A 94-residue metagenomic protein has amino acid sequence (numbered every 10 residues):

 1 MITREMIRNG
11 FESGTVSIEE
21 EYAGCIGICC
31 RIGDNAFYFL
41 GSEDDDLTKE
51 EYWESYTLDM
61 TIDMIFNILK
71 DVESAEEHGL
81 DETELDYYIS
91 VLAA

Functional and structural regions predicted by a protein language model:
T3-E21, E82, I89-S90: Short linear interaction motifs
T3-M6, T48, T57, T61 (+1 more regions): Intrinsically disordered, low-complexity coil/linker segments enriched for acidic/polar and small residues
I7-G10, Y52, D71-A75: Long, compositionally biased, charged low-complexity segments
E12-E43: Amphipathic, interaction-prone secondary-structure segments
N35-M60: Intrinsically disordered, low-complexity regulatory segments enriched in Ser/Thr/Pro and charged residues
M64-A94: Low-complexity intrinsically disordered segments
